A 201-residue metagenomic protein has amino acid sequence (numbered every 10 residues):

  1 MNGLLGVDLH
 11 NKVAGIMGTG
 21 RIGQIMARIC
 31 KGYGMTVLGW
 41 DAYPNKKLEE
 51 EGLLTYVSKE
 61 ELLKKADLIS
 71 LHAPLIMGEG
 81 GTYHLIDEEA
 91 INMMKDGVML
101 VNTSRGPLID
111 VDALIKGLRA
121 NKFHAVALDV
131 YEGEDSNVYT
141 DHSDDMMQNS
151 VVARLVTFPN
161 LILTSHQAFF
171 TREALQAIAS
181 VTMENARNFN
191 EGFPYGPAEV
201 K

Functional and structural regions predicted by a protein language model:
N2-D96: Rossmann-like dinucleotide/phosphate-binding beta-alpha-beta segment
M17, K59, N102-S104, T164-S165: Thr-Gly-centered strand-to-loop micro-motif
G97, S104-K201: Rossmann-like dinucleotide-binding domain for NAD(H)/NADP(H)
